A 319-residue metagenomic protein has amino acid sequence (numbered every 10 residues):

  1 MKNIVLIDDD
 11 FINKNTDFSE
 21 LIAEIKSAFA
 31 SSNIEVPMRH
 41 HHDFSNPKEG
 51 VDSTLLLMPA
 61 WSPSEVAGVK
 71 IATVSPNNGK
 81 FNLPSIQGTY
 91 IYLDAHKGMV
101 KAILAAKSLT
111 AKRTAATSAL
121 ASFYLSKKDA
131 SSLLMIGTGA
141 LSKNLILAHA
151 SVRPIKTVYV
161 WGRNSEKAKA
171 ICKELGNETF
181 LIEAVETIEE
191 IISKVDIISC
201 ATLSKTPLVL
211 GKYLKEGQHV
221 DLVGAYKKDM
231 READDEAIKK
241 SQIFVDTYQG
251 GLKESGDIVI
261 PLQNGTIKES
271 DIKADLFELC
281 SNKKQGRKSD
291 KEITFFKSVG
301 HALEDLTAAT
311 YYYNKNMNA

Functional and structural regions predicted by a protein language model:
M1-T110, A119, D129, L303-L306 (+1 more regions): N-terminal ligand-binding/catalytic initiation module
F11-N13, M230-A319: Adenosine-phosphate binding glycine-rich loop
L125-S132, K215-E216: Short helix-loop-beta connector
S132-L134, T294: Conserved beta-strand elements of the Class I
T138-G139: Glycine-rich Rossmann-fold phosphate-binding loop(s) that bind the pyrophosphate of adenine dinucleotide cofactors
S142-K143: N-terminal Rossmann-fold NAD(P) dinucleotide-binding loop
S151-L175: NAD(P)-binding Rossmann-fold cofactor-contacting core
F180-P261, T266: Rossmann-like adenosine-cofactor binding region
